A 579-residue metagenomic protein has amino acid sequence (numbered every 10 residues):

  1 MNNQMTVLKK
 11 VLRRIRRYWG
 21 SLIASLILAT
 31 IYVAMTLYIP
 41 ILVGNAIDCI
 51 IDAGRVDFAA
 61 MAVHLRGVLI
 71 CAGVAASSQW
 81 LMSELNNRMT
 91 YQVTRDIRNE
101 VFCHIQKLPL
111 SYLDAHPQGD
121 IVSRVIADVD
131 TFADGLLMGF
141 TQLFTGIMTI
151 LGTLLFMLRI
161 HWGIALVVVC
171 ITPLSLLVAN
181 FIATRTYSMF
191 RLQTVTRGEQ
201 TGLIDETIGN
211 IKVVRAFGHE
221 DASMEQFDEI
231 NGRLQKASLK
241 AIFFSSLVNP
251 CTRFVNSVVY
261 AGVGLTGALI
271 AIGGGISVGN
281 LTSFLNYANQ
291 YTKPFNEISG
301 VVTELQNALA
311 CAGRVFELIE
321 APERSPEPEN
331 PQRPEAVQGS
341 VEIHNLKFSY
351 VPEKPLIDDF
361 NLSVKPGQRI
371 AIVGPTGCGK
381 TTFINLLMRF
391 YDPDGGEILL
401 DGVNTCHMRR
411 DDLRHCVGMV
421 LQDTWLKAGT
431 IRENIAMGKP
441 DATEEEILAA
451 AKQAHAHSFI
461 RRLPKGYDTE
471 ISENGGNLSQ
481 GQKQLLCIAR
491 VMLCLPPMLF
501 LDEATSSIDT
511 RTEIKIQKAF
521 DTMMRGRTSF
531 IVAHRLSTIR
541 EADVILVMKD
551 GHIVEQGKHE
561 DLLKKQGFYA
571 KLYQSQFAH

Functional and structural regions predicted by a protein language model:
N2, Y91, N99-S123, A127-V129 (+7 more regions): Short intracellular "coupling" helices and adjacent cytoplasmic loop segments at the cytosolic face of multi-pass
T6-V7, I15, I47, M82 (+3 more regions): Juxtamembrane loop-to-helix connectors within ABC transporter transmembrane domains
R17, L110-S111, A127-L136, F140 (+6 more regions): An intracellular "coupling" helix at the cytosolic face of ABC transporter transmembrane type-1 domains
L22-L81, L85, R159-G163, G274-V278: Transmembrane helix-loop-helix hairpins at lipid-water interfaces of multipass membrane proteins, especially the type-1
I31-M35, I39, L69, G73-T90 (+4 more regions): Hydrophobic alpha-helical membrane-associated segments
Y38-G44, S77, F140-A183, Q235-T282: A hydrophobic transmembrane-helix motif
H219, F243, Y260, Q290-L318: Cytosolic ends of transmembrane helices, especially the final helix of ABC transmembrane type-1 domains
E327, P334-H579: ABC-type nucleotide-binding domain
